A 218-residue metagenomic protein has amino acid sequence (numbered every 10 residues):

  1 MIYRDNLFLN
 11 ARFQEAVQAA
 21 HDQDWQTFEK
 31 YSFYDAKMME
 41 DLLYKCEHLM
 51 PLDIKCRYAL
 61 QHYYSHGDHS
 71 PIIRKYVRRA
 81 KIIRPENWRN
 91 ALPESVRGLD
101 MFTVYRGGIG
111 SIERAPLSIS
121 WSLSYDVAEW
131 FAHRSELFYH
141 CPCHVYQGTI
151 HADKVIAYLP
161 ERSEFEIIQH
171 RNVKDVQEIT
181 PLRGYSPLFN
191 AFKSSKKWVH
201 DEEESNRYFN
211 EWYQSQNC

Functional and structural regions predicted by a protein language model:
M1-F102, G110-I119, Y125-C218: Conserved NAD+-utilizing ADP-ribose enzyme module
Y105: ATP-grasp fold ATP-binding core
